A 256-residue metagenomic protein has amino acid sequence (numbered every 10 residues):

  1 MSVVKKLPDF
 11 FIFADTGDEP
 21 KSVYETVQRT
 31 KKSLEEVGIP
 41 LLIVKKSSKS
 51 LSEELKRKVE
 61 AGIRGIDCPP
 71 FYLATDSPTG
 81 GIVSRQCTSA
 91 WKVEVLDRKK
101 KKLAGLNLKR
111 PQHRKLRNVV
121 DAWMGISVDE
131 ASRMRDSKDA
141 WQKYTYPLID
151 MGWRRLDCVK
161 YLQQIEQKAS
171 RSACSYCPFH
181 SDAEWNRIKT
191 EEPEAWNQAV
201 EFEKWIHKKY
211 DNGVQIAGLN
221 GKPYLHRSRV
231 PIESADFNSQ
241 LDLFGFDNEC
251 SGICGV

Functional and structural regions predicted by a protein language model:
M1-V256: Nucleotide-activated chemistry modules centered on ATP-dependent adenylation/adenylyltransferase
